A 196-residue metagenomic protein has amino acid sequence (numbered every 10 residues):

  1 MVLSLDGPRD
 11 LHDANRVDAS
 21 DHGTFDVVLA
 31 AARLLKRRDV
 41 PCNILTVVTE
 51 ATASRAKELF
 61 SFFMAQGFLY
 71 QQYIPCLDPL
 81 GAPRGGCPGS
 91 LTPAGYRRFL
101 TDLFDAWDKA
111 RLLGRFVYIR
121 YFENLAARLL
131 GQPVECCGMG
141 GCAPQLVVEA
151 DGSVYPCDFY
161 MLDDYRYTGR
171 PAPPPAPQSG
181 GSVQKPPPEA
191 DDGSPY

Functional and structural regions predicted by a protein language model:
M1-R9: Conserved SAM/AdoMet-binding glycine-rich loop
M1-V2, V28-A32: A conserved non-catalytic segment of reverse transcriptases and RNA-directed RNA polymerases corresponding to the late
P8, T92, E149, P175-S179: Helix N-cap and loop-to-helix transition residues
A14-D26, R33, R37-C137, G141-C142 (+3 more regions): Radical SAM enzyme [4Fe-4S]-AdoMet core and its adjacent flexible, acidic and glycine-rich loops/tails across
M161-Y196: Membrane-interface junctions of multi-pass transporters
